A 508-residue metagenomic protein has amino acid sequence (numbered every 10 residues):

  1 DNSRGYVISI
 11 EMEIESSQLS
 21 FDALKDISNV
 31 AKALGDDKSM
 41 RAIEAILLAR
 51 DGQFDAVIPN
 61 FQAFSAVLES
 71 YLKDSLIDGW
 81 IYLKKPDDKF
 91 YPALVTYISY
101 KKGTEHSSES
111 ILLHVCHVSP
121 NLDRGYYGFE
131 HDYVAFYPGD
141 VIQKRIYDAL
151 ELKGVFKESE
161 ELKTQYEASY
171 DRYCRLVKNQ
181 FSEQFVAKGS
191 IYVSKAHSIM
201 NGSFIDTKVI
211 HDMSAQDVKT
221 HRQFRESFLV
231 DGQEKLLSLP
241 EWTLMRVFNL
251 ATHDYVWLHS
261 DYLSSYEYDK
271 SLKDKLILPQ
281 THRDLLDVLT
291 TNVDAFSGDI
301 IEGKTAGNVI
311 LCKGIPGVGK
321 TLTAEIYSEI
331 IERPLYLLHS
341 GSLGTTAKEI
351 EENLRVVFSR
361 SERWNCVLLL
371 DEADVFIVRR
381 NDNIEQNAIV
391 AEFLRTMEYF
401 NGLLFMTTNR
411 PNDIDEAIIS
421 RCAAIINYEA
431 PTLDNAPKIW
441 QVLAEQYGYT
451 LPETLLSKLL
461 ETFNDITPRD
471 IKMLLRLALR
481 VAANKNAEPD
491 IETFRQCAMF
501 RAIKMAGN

Functional and structural regions predicted by a protein language model:
D1-T291: AAA+ P-loop ATPase mechanoenzymes
K25-S28, K208, E362, M397 (+2 more regions): Prokaryotic Sec-type signal peptides and long signal-anchor helices with extended Leu/Ile/Val-rich h-regions
G52, N365, K485-N486: Short loop/turn hinge sites at secondary-structure boundaries
Y126-E130, Y262-S265, V288-T291, L337 (+5 more regions): Surface-exposed beta-strand edges and their flanking turn/coil or helix-capping segments
D206-T207, H211-D212, D371-V375, D415 (+1 more regions): Acidic side chains
L272, L276-L460: Walker A/P-loop NTP-binding motif of AAA+ ATPase domains
A417-R421, L433-N508: C-terminal alpha-helical "lid" subdomain
